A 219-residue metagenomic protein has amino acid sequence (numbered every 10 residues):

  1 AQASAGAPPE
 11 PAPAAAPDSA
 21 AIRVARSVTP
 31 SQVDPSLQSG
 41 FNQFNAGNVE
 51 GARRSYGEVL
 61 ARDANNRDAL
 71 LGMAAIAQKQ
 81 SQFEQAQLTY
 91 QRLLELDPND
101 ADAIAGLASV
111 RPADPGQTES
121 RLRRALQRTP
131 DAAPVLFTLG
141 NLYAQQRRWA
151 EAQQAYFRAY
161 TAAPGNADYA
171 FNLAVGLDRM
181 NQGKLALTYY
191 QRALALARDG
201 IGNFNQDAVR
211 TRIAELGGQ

Functional and structural regions predicted by a protein language model:
R26-N65, A75-K79, P112-A113: Alpha-helical segment of the N-proximal tetratricopeptide repeat
A46-R54, K79-R92, R111-R124, Q146-R158 (+1 more regions): Structural signature of tandem alpha-helical TPR/SEL1-like repeats, specifically the intra-repeat loop/turn
R62, L96-D97, R128-T129, A162 (+1 more regions): Structural marker of alpha-solenoid helical repeat scaffolds
A69, A103, V135, Y169 (+1 more regions): TPR alpha-solenoid repeat register
G72, G106, T138, N172 (+2 more regions): Canonical tetratricopeptide repeat
